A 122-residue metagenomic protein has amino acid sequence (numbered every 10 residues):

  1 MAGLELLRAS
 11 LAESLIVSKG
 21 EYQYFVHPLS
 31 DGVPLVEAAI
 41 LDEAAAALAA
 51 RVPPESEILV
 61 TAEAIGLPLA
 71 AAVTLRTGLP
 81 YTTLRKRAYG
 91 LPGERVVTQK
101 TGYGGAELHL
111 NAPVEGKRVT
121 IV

Functional and structural regions predicted by a protein language model:
M1-E55: Active-site-facing substrate-recognition patch
V36-I40, V60, V97-T101: Short, flexible loop segments at the rims of nucleotide/cofactor-binding pockets, characterized by
A45-L48, P68-L69, G105-H109: A generic local structural motif
E55-E63: Short glycine-rich phosphate-binding loop at a beta-alpha junction
I65-P68, A88-G90: Short, catalytically relevant binding-site loops at active-site mouths
P68-T77: Short Gly/Thr/Asp-enriched flexible loops that form oxyanion-binding sites at enzyme active sites
G78-I121: Short, glycine/charge-rich flexible loops or terminal/linker lids adjacent to PRPP-binding catalytic cores
